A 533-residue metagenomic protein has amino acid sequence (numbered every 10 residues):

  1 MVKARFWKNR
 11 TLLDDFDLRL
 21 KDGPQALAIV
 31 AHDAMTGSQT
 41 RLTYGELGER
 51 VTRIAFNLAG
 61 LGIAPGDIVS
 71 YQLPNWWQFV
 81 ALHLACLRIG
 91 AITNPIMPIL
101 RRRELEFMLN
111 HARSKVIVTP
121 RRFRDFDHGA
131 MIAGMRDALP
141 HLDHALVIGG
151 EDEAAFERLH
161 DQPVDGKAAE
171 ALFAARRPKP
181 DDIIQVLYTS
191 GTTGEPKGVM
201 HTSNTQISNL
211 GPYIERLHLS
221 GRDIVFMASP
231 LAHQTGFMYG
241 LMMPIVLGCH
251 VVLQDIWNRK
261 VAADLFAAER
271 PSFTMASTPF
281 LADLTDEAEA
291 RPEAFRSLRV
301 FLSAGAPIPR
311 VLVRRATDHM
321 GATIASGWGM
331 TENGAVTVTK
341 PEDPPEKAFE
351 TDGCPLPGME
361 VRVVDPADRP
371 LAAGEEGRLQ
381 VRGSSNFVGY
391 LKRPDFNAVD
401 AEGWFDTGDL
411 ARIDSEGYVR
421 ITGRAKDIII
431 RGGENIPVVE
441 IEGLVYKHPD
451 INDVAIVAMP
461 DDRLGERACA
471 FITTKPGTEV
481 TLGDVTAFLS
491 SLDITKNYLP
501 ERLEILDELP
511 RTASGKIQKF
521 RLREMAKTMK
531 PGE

Functional and structural regions predicted by a protein language model:
P24-L27, G150, V164-Y188, E195 (+2 more regions): Conserved pre-ATP/AMP-binding loop-to-beta segment of ANL
Q25, I29-W76, V80-L84, R101-E106 (+3 more regions): Conserved AMP-binding/adenylate-forming core of the ANL superfamily
A91-D161, P476-T478: Structural core segment of the AMP-binding/adenylate-forming
L100-F107, I117-T119, G383, V388-G389 (+3 more regions): AMP-binding/adenylate-forming catalytic core of the ANL superfamily
V147, I494-K516: AMP-binding/adenylate-forming catalytic domain of the ANL superfamily
I207-I224, A232-F273, D283-E287: Conserved AMP-binding/adenylation subdomain of ANL enzymes
P271-A276, T285-K347, E360, A367-P370: Gly/Ser/Thr-rich phosphate-binding loop
C354-G358, R369-E402, E434-I436: Conserved ATP/PPi-binding loop(s) of AMP-dependent carboxylate-activating enzymes
